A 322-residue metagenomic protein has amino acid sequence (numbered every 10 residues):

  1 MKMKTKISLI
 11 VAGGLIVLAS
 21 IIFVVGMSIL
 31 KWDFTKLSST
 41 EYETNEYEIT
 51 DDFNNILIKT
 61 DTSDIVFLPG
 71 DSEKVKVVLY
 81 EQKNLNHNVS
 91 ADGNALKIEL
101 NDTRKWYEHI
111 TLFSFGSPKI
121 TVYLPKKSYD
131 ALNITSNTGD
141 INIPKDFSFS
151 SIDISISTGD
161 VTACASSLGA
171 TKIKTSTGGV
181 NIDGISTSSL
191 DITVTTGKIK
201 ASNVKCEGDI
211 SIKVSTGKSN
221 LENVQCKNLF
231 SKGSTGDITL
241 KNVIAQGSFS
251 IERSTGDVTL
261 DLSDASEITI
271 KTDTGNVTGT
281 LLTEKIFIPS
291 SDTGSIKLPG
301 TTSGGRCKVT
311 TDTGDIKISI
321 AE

Functional and structural regions predicted by a protein language model:
K2-T60, D64-S136, D140-I156, T162-T175 (+9 more regions): Acidic (Asp/Glu) and glycine-rich low-complexity loops/linkers that are typically intrinsically disordered
T235: Extended ligand-binding clefts on enzyme/binding-domain cores
I238: Glycine-rich loop/turn
